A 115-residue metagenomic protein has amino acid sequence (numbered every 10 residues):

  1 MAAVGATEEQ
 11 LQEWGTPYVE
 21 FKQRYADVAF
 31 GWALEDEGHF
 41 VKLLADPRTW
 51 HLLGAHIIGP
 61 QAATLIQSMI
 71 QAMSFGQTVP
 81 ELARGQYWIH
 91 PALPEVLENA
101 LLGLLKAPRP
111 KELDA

Functional and structural regions predicted by a protein language model:
M1-T7, Q12-A115: Flexible, glycine-rich terminal cap/loop adjacent to redox cofactors in electron-transfer oxidoreductases
